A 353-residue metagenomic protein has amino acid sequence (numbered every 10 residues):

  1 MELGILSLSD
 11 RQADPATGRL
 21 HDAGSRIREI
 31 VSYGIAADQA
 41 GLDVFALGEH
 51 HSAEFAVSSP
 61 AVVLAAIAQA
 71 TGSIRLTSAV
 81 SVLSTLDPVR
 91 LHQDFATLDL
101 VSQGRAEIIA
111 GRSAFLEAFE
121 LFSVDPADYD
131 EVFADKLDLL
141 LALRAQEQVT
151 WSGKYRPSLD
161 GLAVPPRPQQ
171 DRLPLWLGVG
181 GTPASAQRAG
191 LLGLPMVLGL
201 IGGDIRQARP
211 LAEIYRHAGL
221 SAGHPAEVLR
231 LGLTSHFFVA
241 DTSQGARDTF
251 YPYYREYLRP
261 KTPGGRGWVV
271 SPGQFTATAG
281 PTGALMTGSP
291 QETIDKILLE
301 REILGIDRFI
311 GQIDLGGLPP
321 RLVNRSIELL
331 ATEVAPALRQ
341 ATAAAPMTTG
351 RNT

Functional and structural regions predicted by a protein language model:
M1-R75, L173, T348-T353: N-terminal beta1-alpha1-beta2 module of alpha/beta enzyme domains
L3, G41, E49, I67 (+7 more regions): Conserved, mostly hydrophobic/aromatic
L3-I5, F45-L47, L76-S78, A106-A110 (+4 more regions): Hydrophobic faces of well-ordered beta-strands that scaffold small-molecule active sites in alpha/beta enzyme cores
I5, A16, S84-L194, R206-R209 (+3 more regions): Internal, glycine-rich beta/alpha segment that forms the wall or movable "lid" of small-molecule/cofactor binding
I5, D130-V164, R206-I306, R339-T353: An alpha-helical appendage that flanks or caps ligand/catalytic pockets
S25-A36, D94, G181-Q187, E292-L299: Short, acidic/polar
V44-V63, V82, G202, Q312-V323: Glycine-rich, proline-tolerant flexible connector loops at the mouths of alpha/beta enzymes
L64-S73, F95, D99-R105, R188-L191 (+2 more regions): Acidic (Asp/Glu)-rich catalytic clusters
